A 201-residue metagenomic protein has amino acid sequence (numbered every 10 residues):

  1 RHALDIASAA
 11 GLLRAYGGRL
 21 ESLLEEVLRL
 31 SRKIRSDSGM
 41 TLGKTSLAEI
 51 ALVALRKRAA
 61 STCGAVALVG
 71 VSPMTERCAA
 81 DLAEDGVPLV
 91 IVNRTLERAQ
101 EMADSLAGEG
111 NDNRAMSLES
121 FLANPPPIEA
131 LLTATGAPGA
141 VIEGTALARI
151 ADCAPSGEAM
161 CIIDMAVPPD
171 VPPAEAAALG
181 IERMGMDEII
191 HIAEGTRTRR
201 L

Functional and structural regions predicted by a protein language model:
R1-S61: Glycine/serine-rich phosphate-binding loop and adjoining beta1-alpha1 elements at the start of nucleotide-handling
G18, S22, L42, S46 (+3 more regions): Conserved active-site and cofactor/substrate-binding residues in soluble primary-metabolism enzymes
G43-R94, R98: Glycine-rich adenosine-cofactor-binding loop
D85, L106, A177-L179: Short, structured coil segments at secondary-structure junctions
R98, L118-L147, A154-I163, V167-P168: Rossmann-like NAD(P)-binding element
M102-G110: Short, conserved SAM-binding/catalytic segment of Class I S-adenosyl-L-methionine-dependent methyltransferases
D112-S120, M184: Short acidic-hydrophobic, aromatic-tinged amphipathic segments that line or gate anion-handling sites
A148-L201: Adenosine-phosphate binding glycine-rich loop
